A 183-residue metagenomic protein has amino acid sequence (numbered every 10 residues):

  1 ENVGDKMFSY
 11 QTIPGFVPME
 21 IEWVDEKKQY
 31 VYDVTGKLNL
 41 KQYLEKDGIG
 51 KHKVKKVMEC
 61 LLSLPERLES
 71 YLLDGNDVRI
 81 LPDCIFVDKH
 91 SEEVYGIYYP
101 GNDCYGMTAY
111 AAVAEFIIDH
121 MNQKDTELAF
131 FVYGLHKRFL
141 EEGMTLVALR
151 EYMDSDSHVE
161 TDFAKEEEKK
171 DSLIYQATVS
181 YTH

Functional and structural regions predicted by a protein language model:
K6-V54: Conserved structural core of kinase catalytic domains
E22-V24, V87-H90: Short beta-strand micro-motifs enriched in acidic
K28-Y30, I85, E92-V94: Hydrophobic residues embedded in beta-strands of well-ordered beta-sheets
D47-G75, E115: Conserved kinase catalytic-core helix
E69-D88: Catalytic-loop of the protein kinase fold
D88-F163: C-lobe/activation-segment region of protein kinase-like
A164-A177: Regulatory extensions appended to serine/threonine kinase catalytic cores
T182-H183: Conserved small/polar residues in nucleotide/adenosyl-binding loops
